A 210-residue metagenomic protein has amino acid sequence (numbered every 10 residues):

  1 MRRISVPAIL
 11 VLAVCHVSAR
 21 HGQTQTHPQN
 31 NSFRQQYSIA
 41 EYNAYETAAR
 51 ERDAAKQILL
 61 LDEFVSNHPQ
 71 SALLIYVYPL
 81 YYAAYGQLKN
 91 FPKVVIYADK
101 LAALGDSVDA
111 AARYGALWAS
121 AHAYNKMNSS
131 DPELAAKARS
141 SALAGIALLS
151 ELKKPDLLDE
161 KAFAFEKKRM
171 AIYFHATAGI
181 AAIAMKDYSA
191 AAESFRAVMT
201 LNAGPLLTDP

Functional and structural regions predicted by a protein language model:
R20-V77: N-terminal leader/linker segments that initiate helical-solenoid repeat arrays
N43-E46, L80, A119, Y173 (+1 more regions): "A position-specific structural signal for the A-helix of alpha-solenoid helical repeats
E51, L88, M127-N128, P132 (+1 more regions): Structural motif corresponding to the intra-repeat A-B loop/turn of tetratricopeptide repeats
N67-L74, L104-A112, S129, S150-R169 (+1 more regions): Short solvent-exposed coil/turn linkers within tandem alpha-helical repeat scaffolds
A83, L117-H122, I180: Residue-level recognition of tetratricopeptide repeat
